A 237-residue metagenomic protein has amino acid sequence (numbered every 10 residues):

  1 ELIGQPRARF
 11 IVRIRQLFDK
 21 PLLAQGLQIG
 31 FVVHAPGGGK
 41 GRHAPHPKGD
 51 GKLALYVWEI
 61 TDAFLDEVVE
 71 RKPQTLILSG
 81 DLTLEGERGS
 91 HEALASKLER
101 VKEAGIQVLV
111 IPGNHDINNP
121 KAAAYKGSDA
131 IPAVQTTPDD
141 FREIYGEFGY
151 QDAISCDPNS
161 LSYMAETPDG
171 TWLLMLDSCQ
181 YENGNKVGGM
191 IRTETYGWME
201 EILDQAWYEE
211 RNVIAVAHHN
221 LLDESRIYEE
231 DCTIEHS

Functional and structural regions predicted by a protein language model:
E1, R9, R15, L22-G26 (+1 more regions): N-terminal active-site segment of His-dependent metallophosphoesterases
R15, A24, G30, A35 (+2 more regions): Active-site-proximal beta-strand elements of phosphoester/diester hydrolases
A24, L76-D81, Q107-N114, I214-H218 (+1 more regions): Active-site neighborhood of phospho(di)ester-bond hydrolases with catalytic His/Asp-centered motifs
G30, A35, P120-K126, I227-E229: Short aromatic-enriched loop/helix-cap "lid" or pocket-rim segments at secondary-structure transitions that line
R71-L76, E103-L109, D169-W172, A206-I214: Loop/turn elements at helix/coil->beta-strand transitions in domains of secreted/extracellular proteins
L84-G89, A153-S155, D231-C232: Acidic-and-aromatic substrate-binding clefts and catalytic sites of carbohydrate-active enzymes
A93-W198: Extended active-site neighborhood of metal-dependent phosphoesterases/phosphodiesterases
N183-R192, A206-S237: Active-site-proximal segments of metal-dependent phosphoesterases and phosphodiesterases across multiple
